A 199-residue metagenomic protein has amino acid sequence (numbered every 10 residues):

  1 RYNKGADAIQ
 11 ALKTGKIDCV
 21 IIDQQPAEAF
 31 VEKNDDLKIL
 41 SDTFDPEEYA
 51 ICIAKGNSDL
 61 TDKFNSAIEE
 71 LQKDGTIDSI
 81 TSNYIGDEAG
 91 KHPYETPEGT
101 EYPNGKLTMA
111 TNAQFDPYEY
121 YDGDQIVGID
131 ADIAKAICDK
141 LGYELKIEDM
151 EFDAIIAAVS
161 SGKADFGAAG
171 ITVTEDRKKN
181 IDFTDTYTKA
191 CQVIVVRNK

Functional and structural regions predicted by a protein language model:
R1, A6-D7, G56-S58, K73 (+3 more regions): A conserved helix-loop-strand patch within extracytoplasmic ligand-binding domains of the periplasmic binding
Y2, L40, K146-E148: General small-molecule cofactor/ligand-binding pocket signal
A6-D45, A154-A157, A169-N180: A ligand-binding cleft/hinge motif common to bilobed small-molecule-binding domains
L12-K13, I51, F64, I137 (+1 more regions): Hydrophobic residues within well-ordered alpha-helices
D18-C19, K38, A50, T108 (+1 more regions): Short, Asp-centered acidic motifs that coordinate Mg2+ and/or phosphate in catalytic or ligand-binding sites
Q24, E28-N65, E88-T100, A113 (+1 more regions): Periplasmic-binding protein-like
I68-D87: Periplasmic-binding protein-like
Y102-I171, K179: Extracytoplasmic small-molecule ligand-binding "clamshell" domains of the periplasmic binding protein/Venus flytrap
